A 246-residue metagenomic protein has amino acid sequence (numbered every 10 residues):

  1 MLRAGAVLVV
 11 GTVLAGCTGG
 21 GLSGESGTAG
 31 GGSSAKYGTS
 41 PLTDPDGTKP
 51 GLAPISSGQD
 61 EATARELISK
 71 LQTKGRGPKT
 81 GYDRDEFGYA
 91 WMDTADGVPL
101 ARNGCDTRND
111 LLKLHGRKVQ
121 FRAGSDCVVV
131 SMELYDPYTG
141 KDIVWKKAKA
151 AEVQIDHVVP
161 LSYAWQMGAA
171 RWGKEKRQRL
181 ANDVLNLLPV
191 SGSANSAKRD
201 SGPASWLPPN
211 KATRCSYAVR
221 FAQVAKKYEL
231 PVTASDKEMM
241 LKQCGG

Functional and structural regions predicted by a protein language model:
M1-A6: Bacterial N-terminal signal peptides that target proteins for export
V13-G16: C-terminal motif of bacterial Sec signal peptides marking the signal peptidase cleavage site
T18-G21: Bacterial signal peptide processing site
G24-A35: Extracytoplasmic/lumenal low-complexity Ser/Thr/Pro-rich segments of cell-envelope proteins
S33-K141, K146-K149: Cell wall/extracellular polymer interaction/catalysis modules
P137-G246: Domain-level detector of nuclease and nuclease-like folds in predominantly extracellular/periplasmic contexts
